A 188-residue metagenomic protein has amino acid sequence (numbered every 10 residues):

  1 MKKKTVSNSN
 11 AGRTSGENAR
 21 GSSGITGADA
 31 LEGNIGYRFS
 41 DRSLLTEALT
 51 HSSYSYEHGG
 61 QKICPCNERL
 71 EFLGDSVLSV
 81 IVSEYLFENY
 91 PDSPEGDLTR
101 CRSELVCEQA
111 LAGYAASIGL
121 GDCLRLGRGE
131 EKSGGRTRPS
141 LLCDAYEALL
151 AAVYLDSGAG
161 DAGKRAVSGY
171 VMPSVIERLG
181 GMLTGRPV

Functional and structural regions predicted by a protein language model:
M1-V188: Double-stranded RNA-binding/processing signature
